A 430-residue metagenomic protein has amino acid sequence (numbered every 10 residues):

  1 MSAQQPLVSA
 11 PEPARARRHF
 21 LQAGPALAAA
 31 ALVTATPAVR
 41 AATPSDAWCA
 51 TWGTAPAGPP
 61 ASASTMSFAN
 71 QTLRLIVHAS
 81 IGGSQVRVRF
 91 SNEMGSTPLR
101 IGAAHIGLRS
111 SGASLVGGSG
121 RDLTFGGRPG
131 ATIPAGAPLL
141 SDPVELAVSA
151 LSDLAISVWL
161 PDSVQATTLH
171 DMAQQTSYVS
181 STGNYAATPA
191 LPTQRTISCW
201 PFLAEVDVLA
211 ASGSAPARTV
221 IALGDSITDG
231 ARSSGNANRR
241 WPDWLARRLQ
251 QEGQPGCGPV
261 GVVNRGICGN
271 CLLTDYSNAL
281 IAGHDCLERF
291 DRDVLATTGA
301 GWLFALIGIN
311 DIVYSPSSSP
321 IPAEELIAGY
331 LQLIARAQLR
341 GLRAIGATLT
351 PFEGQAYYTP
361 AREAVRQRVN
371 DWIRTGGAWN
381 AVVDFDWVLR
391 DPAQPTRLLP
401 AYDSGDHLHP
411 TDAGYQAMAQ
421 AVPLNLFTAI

Functional and structural regions predicted by a protein language model:
M1-A16, A26-T34: N-terminal secretory signal peptides
R17-L27, V33, V39-L223, D229-A237 (+2 more regions): N-terminal secretory targeting modules
W52, A69-N70, L75, P98 (+8 more regions): Conserved SGNH/GDSL esterase-like catalytic core that processes O-acyl groups on lipids and polysaccharides
S91, W159, L223-S226, R265-C268 (+3 more regions): Active-site-proximal beta-strand/loop segments in catalytic clefts of secreted hydrolases
C271, N278-A279, G283, V313 (+1 more regions): Catalytic His-Asp segment of secreted/periplasmic serine-dependent ester chemistry enzymes
L331-Q338: Surface-exposed amphipathic alpha-helices with a cationic face
